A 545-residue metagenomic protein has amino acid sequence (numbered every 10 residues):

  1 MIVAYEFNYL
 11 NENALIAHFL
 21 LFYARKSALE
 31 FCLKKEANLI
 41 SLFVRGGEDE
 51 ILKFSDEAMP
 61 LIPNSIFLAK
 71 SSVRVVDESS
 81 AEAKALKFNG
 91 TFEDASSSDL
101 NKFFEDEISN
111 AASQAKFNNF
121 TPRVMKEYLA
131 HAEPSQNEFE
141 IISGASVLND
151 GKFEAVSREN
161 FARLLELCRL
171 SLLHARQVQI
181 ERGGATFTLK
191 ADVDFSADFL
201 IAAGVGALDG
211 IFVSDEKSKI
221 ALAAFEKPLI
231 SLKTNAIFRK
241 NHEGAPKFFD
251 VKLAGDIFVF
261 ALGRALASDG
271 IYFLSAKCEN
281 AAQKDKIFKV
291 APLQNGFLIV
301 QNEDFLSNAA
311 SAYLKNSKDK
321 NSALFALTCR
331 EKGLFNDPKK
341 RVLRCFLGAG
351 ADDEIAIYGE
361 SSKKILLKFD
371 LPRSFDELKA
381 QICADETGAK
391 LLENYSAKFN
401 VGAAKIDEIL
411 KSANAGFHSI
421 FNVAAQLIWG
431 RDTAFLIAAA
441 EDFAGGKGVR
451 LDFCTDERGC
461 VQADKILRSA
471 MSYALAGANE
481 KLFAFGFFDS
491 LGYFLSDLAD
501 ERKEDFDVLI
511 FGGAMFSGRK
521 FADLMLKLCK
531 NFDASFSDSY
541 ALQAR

Functional and structural regions predicted by a protein language model:
M1-R545: Acidic, glycine-enriched active-site microenvironments
